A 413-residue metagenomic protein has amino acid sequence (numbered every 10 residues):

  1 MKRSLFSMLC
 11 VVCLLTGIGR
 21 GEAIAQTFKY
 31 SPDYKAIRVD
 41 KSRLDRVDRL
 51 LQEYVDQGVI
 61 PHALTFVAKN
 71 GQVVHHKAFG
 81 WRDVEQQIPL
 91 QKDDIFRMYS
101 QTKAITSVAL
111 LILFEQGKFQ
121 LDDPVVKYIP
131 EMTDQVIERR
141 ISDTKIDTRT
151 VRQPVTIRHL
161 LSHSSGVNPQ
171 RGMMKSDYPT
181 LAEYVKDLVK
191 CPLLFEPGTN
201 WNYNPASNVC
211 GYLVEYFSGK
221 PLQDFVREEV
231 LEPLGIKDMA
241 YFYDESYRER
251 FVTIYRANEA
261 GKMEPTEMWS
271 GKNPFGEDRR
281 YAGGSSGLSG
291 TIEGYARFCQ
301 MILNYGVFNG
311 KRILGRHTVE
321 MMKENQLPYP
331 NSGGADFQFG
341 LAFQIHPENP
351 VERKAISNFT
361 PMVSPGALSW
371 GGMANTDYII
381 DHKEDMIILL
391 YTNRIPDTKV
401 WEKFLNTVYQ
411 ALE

Functional and structural regions predicted by a protein language model:
M1-T27: Bacterial Sec-dependent N-terminal signal peptides
T27-K35: Acidic/histidine-rich, surface-exposed loop or edge segments in extracytoplasmic proteins
K35-F96, K118, I137-I141, N273 (+1 more regions): Short, conserved catalytic-motif segment at the N-terminal edge
D48-L51, G71, F96-V125, T133 (+3 more regions): Active-site SXXK
D83, Q135-M362: Short, surface-exposed loop or secondary-structure junction motifs that flank catalytic or metal-binding residues
I356-H382: Low-complexity, glycine/alanine/valine/leucine- and proline-rich hydrophobic stretches
D377-D381, D385-R394: Short, well-ordered beta-strand elements
I395-E413: Generic C-terminus detector
